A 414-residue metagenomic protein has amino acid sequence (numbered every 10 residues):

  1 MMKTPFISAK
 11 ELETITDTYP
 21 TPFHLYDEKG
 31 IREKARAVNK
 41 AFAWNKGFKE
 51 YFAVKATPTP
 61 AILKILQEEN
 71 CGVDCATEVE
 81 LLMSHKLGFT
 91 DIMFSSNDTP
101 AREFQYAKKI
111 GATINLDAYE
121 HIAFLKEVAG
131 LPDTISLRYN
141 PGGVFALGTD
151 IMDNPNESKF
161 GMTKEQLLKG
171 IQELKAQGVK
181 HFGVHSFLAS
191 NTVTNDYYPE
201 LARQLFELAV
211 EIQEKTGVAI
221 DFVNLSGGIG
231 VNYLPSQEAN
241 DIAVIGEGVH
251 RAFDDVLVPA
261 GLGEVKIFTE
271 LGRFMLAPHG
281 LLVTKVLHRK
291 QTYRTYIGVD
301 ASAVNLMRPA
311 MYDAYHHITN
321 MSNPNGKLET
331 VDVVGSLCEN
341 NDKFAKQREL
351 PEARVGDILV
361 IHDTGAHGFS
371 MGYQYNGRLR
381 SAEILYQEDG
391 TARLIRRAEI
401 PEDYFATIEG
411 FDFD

Functional and structural regions predicted by a protein language model:
M1-D133, A176, K180, E214 (+2 more regions): A charged N-terminal "starter" segment
I31, K55, T77, A107 (+7 more regions): Conserved, mostly hydrophobic/aromatic
G47-Y51, N70-G72, D91-M93, G111-T113 (+7 more regions): Structural preference for beta-strand elements that scaffold enzyme active sites
L63, H85-L87, F104-Y106, L125-V128 (+6 more regions): Short acidic, glycine/serine/threonine-rich loops at helix termini
D98-T99, Y119-I122, G130, N140-V144 (+3 more regions): Short acidic/polar capping segments at secondary-structure boundaries
N115-D117, H121-T149, P155, L167: Hydrophobic, small-residue-rich alpha-helical packing segments that form membrane-like cores
P141-L287: Active-site loop/helix belt of alpha/beta enzymes
D254-V258, L262-D414: Charged (often Lys/Glu-rich) extended helix/loop segments that serve as interaction or gating elements
